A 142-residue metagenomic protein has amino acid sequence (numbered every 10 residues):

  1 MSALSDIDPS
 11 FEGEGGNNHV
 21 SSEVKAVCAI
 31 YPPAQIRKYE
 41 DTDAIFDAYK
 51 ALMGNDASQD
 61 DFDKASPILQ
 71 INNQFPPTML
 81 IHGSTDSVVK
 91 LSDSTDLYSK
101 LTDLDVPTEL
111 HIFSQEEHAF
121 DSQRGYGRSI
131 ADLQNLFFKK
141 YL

Functional and structural regions predicted by a protein language model:
M1-D41, D132, K140: Primarily recognizes the serine-hydrolase "nucleophile elbow" in alpha/beta-hydrolase and SGNH/GDSL folds
S2-A3, I30-P33, H82-S84, F113-E116: Active-site-proximal beta-strand/loop segments in catalytic clefts of secreted hydrolases
L4-S5, I36-Q70, D103: Mobile cap/lid helix-loop segments that gate and shape the active-site cleft of serine hydrolases
N18-V20, L69-N72: Surface-exposed acidic, glycine-flexible loop patches that form ligand/cofactor-binding and adhesion interfaces
S22-A26, F75-T78, L104-E109: Loop/turn elements at helix/coil->beta-strand transitions in domains of secreted/extracellular proteins
Q35-I36, T85-V89, F120: Acidic catalytic loop of the alpha/beta-hydrolase fold
Q74, M79-H82, D86: Short beta-strand/loop motif that positions the catalytic acidic residue of the alpha/beta-hydrolase fold
I81, L91-L142: C-terminal catalytic histidine-bearing segment of alpha/beta-hydrolase fold enzymes
